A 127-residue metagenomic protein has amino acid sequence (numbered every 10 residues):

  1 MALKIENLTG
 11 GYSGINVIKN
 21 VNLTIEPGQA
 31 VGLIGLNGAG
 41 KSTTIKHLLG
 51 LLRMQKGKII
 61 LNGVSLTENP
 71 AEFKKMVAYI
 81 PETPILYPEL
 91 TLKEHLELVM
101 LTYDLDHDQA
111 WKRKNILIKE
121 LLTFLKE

Functional and structural regions predicted by a protein language model:
I15-N16, A71: Short coil-to-beta microelement around the adenine-binding A-loop and adjacent beta1/P-loop entry of ABC ATPase
I34-L36: The feature captures the beta-strand-to-loop junction immediately N-terminal to the Walker
L49: Helix-to-loop junction immediately C-terminal to a conserved catalytic motif
G57-E68, E72-F73: Conserved ABC transporter NBD signature motif
E97, L101, Q109-K126: Conserved ABC ATPase "signature" region
